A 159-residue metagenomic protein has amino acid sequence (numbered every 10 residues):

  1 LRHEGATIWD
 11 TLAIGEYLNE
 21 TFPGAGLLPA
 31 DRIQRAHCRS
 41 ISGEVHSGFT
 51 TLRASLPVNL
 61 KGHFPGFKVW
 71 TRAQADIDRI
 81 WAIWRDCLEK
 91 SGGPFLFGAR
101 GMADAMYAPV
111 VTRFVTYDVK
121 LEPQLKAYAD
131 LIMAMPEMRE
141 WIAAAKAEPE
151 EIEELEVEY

Functional and structural regions predicted by a protein language model:
L1-V69, R85: GST-like domain detector, emphasizing the conserved glutathione-binding G-site in the N-terminal thioredoxin-like
L18-N19, I132, P149-E151: Short secondary-structure boundary/hinge segments and terminal tails
A30-R32, K126, A144-A145: Proline- and acidic/polar-enriched loop/turn elements at helix boundaries
V45, F49-E137: GST-like fold's C-terminal all-alpha helical module
W141: Charged phosphate-binding loop/patch that engages nucleotide di/tri-phosphates or the phosphate backbone of nucleic
A145-Y159: Acidic/histidine-enriched, glycine/proline-rich intrinsically disordered or flexible terminal extensions
